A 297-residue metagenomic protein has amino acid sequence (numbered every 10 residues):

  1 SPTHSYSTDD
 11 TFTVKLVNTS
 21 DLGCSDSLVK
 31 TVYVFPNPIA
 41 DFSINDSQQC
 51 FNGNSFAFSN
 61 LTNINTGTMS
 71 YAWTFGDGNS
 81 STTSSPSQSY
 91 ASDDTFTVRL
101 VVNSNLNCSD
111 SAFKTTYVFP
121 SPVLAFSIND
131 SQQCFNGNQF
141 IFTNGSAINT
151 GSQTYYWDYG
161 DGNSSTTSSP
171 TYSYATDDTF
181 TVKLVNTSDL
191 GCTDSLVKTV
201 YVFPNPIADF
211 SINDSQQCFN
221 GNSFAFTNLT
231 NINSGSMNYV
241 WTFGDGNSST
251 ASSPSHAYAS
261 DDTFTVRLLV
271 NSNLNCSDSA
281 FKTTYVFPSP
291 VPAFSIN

Functional and structural regions predicted by a protein language model:
S1-N297: Extracellular/lumenal mature domains of secreted and surface-exposed proteins
